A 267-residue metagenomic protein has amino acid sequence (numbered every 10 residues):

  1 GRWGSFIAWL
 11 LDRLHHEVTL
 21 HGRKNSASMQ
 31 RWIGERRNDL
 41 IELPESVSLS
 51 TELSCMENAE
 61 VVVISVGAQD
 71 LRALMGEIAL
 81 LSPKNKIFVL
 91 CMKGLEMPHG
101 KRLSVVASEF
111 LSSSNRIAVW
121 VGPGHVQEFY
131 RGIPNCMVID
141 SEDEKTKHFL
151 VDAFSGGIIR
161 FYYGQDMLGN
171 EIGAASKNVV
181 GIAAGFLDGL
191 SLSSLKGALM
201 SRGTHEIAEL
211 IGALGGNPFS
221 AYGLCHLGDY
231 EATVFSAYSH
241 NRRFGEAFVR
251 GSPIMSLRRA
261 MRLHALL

Functional and structural regions predicted by a protein language model:
G1, R23, V66, C91-G94 (+5 more regions): Fold-independent oxyanion-binding glycine-rich loops and adjacent beta-strand/coil segments at enzyme active sites
G1-T51: NAD(P)+-binding Rossmann beta1-loop-alpha1 motif at the extreme N-terminus of oxidoreductases
T19-H21, S50, V63, V89 (+3 more regions): Hydrophobic/aromatic beta-strand patches that form the interior of the parallel beta-sheet core in alpha/beta enzyme
S26-R31, M97-H99, T146-K147: Short, charged/polar "capping" segments at the starts of alpha-helices and the immediately preceding loops
L43, S54-E57, V61-P134, L150: Rossmann-like NAD(P)(H) cofactor-binding subdomain of soluble oxidoreductases
D70, L81, V106, F110-R116 (+1 more regions): Internal alpha-helical scaffold of NAD(P)-dependent oxidoreductase catalytic cores
K177, A184-G185, L190, G212-L267: NAD(P)-dependent Rossmann-like dehydrogenase/reductase catalytic/cofactor-binding core
